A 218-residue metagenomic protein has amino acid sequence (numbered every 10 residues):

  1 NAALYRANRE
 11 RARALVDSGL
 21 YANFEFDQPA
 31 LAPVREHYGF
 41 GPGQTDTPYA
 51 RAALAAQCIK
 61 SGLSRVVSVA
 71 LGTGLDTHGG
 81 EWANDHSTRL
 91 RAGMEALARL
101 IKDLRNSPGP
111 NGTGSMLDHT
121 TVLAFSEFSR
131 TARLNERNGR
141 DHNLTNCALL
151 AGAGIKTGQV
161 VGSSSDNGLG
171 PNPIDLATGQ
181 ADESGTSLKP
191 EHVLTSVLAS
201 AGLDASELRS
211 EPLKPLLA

Functional and structural regions predicted by a protein language model:
N1-A218: Ligand-binding pockets and gating/stacking loops
